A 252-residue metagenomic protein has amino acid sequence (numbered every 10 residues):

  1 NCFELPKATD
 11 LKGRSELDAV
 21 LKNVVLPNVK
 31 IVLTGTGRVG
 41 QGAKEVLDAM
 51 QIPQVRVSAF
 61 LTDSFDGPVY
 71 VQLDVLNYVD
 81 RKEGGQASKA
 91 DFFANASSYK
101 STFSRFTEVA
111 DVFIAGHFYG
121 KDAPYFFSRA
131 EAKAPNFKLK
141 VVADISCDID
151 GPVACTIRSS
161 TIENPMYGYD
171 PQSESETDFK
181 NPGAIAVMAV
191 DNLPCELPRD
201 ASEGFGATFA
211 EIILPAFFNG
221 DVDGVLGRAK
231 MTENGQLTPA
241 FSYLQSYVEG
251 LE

Functional and structural regions predicted by a protein language model:
N1-D18, V141, S146-E252: Adenosine-phosphate binding glycine-rich loop
N1-V109: Glycine-rich phosphate/diphosphate-binding loop of Rossmann-like nucleotide-binding domains
V32, T36, G116-F118, P198: Glycine- and other small-residue-rich loops at beta-strand/loop junctions that grip anionic moieties
G40-Q41, K121, D150, C195: Short, acidic Gly/Pro/Ser/Thr-rich loop/turn segments
V69-T177: Rossmann-like adenosine-cofactor binding region
